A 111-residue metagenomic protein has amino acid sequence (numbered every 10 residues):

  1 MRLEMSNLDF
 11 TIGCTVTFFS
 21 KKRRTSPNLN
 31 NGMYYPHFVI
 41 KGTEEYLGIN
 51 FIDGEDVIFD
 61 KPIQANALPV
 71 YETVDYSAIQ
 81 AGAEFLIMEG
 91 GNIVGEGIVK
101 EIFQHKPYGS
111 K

Functional and structural regions predicted by a protein language model:
M1-K111: C-terminal effector/interaction modules appended to NTPase cores
